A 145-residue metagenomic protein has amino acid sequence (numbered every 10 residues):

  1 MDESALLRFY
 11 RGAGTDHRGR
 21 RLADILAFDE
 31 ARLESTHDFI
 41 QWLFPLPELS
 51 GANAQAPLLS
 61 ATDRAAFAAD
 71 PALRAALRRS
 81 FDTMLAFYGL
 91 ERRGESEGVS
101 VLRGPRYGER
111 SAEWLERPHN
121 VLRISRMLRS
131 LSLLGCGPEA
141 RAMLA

Functional and structural regions predicted by a protein language model:
M1-V101, P138: N-terminal leader regions that mediate targeting or early regulatory function
E97-A145: Alpha-helical bundle/repeat cores within regulatory domains of eukaryotic proteins
